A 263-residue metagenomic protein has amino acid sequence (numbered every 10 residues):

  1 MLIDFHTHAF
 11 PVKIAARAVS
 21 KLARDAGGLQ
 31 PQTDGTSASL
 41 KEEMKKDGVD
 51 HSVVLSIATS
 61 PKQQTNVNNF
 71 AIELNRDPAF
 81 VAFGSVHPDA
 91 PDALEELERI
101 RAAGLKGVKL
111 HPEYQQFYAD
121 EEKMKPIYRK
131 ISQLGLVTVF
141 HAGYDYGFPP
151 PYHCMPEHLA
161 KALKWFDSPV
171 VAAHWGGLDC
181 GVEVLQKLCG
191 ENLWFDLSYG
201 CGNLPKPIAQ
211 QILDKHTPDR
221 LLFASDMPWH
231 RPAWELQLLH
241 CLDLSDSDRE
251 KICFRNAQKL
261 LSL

Functional and structural regions predicted by a protein language model:
M1-H8, V12-H51, K215-L222, A233-L263: Mid-to-C-terminal alpha-helical segments outside catalytic/metal-binding sites
I3-T7, S52-V54, V81-S85, K106-L110 (+4 more regions): Hydrophobic faces of well-ordered beta-strands that scaffold small-molecule active sites in alpha/beta enzyme cores
H6, M44, A71, I100 (+8 more regions): Conserved, mostly hydrophobic/aromatic
A23-D34, S56, V81-A90, H111-A119: Active-site mouth loops of central-metabolism enzymes
K41-G48, N68-A79, E95-G104, K125-Q133 (+3 more regions): Acidic (Asp/Glu)-rich catalytic clusters
G48-Q63, F70-I72, R76-S85, K109: Short, well-structured secondary-structure segments
A58, K62, P88-P91, E95 (+1 more regions): Divalent metal-binding pocket/active-site signature
S168-V170, G176-A233, C241-S247: Active-site-adjacent C-terminal substructures of enzyme catalytic domains
